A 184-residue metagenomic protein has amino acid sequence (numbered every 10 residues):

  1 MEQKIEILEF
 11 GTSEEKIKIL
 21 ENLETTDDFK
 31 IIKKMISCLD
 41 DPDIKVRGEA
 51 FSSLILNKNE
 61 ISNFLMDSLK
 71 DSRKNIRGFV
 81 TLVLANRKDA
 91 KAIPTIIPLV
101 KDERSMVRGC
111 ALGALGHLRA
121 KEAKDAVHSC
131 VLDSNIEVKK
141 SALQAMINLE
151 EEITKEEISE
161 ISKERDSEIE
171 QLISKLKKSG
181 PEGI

Functional and structural regions predicted by a protein language model:
M1-L8, D28-D40, K58-K70, D89-K101 (+3 more regions): Amphipathic alpha-helical scaffolding segments comprising HEAT/armadillo-like alpha-solenoid repeats
E9-F10, E14-T26: Alpha-helical segment of the N-proximal tetratricopeptide repeat
G11-T12, P42-D43, S72-R73, E103-R104 (+2 more regions): Short inter-helical turns and helix N-cap capping residues of alpha-solenoid HEAT/ARM repeat scaffolds
I17-N22, S37, I44-L56, F79-L82: Non-membrane alpha-helical segments in proteins
I19, A50, V80, A111 (+2 more regions): Conserved hydrophobic register position within alpha-solenoid helical repeats
L143-P181: Leucine-rich solenoid repeat scaffolds
